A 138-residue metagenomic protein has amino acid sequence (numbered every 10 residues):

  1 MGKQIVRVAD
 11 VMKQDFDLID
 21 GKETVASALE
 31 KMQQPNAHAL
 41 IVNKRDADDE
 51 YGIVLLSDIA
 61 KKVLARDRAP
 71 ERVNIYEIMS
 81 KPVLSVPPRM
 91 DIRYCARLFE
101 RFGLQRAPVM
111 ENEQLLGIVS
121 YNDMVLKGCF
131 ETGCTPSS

Functional and structural regions predicted by a protein language model:
M1-S138: Tandem CBS (Cystathionine beta-synthase) repeat/Bateman regulatory domains
